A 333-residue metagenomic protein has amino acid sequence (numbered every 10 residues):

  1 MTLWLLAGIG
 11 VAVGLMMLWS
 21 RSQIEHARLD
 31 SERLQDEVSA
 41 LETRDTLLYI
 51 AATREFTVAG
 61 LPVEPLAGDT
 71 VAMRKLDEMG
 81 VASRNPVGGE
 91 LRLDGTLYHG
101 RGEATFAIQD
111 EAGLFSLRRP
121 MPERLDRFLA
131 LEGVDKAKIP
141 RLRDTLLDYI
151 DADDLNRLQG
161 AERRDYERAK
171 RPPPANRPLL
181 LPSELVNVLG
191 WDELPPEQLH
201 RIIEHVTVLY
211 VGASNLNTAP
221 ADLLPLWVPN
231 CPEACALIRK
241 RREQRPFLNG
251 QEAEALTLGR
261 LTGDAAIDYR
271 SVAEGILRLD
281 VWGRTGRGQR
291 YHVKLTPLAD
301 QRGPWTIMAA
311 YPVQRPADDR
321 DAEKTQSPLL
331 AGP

Functional and structural regions predicted by a protein language model:
M1-P333: Compositionally biased linear targeting/interaction segments
